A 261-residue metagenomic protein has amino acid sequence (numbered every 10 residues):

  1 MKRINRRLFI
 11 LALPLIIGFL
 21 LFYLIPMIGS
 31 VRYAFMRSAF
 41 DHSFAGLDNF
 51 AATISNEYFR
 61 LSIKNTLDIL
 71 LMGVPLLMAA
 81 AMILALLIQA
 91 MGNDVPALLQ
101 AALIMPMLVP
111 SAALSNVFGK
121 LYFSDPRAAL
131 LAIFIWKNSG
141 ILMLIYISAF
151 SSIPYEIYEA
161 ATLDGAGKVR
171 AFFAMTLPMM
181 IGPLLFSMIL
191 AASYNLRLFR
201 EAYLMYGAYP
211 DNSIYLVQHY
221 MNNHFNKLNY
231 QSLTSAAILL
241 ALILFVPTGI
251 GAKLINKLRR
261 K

Functional and structural regions predicted by a protein language model:
K2-K261: A structural signal for multi-pass alpha-helical bundles of membrane permease subunits that mediate small-molecule
